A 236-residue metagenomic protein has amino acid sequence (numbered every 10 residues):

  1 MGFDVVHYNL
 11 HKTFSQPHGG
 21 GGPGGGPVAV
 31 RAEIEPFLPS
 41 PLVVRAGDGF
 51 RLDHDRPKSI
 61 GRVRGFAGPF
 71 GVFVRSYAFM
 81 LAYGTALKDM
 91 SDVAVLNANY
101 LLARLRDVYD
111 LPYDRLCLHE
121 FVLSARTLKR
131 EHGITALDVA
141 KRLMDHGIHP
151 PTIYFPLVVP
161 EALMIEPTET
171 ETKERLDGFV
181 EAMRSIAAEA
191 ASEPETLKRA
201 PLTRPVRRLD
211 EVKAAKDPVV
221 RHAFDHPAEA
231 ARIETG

Functional and structural regions predicted by a protein language model:
M1-G47, G133-I134, E161: Conserved PLP-enzyme active-site core in the AAT-like
D4, G49-R51, F70: Compositionally biased, intrinsically disordered low-complexity regions
F14, H18, G68, Y154: Active-site nucleophile and cofactor-binding loops and adjacent substrate-binding regions of central metabolic enzymes
A46-V63, F79-G236: Non-catalytic terminal extensions of PLP-dependent enzymes
R64-R75: PLP-dependent aminotransferase class I/II
